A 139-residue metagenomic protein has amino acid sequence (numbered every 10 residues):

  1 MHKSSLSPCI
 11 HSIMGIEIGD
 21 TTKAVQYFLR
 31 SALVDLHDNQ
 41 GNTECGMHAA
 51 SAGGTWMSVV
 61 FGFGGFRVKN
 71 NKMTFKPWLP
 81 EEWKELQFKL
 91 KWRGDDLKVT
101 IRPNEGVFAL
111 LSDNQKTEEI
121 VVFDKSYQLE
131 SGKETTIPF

Functional and structural regions predicted by a protein language model:
H2-P8: Generic helix N-cap/helix-start motif at coil->alpha-helix transitions
S5, I13-F139: Non-catalytic C-terminal accessory modules of carbohydrate-active enzymes
